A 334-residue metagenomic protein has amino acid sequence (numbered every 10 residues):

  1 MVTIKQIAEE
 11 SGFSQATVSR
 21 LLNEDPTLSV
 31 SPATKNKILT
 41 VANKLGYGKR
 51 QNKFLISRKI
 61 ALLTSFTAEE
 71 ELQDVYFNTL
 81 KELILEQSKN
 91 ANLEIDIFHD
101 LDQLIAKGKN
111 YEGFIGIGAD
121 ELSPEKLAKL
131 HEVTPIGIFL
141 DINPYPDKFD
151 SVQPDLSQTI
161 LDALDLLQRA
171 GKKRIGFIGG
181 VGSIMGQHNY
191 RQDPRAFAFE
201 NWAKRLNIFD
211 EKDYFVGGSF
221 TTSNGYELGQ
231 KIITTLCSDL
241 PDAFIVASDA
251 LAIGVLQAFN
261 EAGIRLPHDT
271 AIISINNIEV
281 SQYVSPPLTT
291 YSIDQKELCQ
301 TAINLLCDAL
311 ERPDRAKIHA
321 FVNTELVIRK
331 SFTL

Functional and structural regions predicted by a protein language model:
M1-I56: N-terminal helix-turn-helix DNA-binding module of bacterial transcription factors
S14, E112, K173-I175, D242: Short acidic/polar active-site loop segments enriched in Thr and Asp
S19, L55-E71, R174-I184: Short beta-strand segments enriched in small/hydrophobic residues
A42, S88, A203, I233 (+2 more regions): Conserved hydrophobic residues forming the short capping helix/wall of the S-adenosyl-L-methionine
S57-D165, R169, T234, S238 (+1 more regions): Alpha-helical recognition/docking segments in bacterial nutrient-uptake and carbohydrate-utilization systems
T67-V75, F98-Q103, V152-D162, I178-K204 (+5 more regions): Hinge/beta->alpha junction and helix N-cap segments in small-molecule ligand-binding domains
T234-L334: Flexible loop/turn connectors
